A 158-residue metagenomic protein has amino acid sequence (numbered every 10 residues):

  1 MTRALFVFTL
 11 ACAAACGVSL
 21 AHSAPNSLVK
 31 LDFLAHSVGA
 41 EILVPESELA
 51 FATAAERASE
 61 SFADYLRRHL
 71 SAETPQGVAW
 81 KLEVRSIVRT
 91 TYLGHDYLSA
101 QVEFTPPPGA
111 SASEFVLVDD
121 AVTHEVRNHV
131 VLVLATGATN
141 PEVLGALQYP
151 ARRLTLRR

Functional and structural regions predicted by a protein language model:
M1-A4: Positively charged n-region of N-terminal signal peptides that target proteins for export
V7-A15: Bacterial N-terminal signal peptides
S19-R158: N-terminal soluble domains immediately following signal/targeting peptides that reside in extracytoplasmic
